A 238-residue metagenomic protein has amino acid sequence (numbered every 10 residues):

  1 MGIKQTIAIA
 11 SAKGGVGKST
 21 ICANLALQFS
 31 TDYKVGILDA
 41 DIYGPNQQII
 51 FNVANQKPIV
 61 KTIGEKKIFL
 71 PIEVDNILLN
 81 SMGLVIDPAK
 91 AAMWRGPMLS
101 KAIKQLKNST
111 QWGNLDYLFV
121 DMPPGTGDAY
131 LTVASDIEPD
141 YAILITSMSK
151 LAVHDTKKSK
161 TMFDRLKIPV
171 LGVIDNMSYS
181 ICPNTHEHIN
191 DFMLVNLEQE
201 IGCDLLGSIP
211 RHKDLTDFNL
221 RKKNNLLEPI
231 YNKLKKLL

Functional and structural regions predicted by a protein language model:
I3, G14, D39, Q47 (+7 more regions): Residue-level signature of catalytic and energy-coupling elements of molecular machines, predominantly ATP/GTP-dependent
Q5-D39: Walker A/P-loop phosphate-binding motif and the immediately C-terminal alpha-helix
K18-A23, P45-N46, M122-Y130, V153-D155: Short glycine/serine/threonine-rich phosphate/pyrophosphate-binding segments that cradle anionic phosphate groups
Y33-G36, A40-V85, D191: Phosphate-binding loop that captures ATP/GTP phosphates
I42-Y43, V85-D87, P124-G125, M148-A152 (+2 more regions): Conserved nucleotide-binding/hydrolysis micro-motifs of P-loop NTPases
G83-V133: Phosphate-binding/switch loop-helix module in NTP-utilizing enzymes
G113-V120, T126, E138-S159: Conserved Switch II/interswitch segment of TRAFAC-class P-loop GTPases
K160-L238: C-terminal lobe/tail of nucleotide-utilizing enzymes
